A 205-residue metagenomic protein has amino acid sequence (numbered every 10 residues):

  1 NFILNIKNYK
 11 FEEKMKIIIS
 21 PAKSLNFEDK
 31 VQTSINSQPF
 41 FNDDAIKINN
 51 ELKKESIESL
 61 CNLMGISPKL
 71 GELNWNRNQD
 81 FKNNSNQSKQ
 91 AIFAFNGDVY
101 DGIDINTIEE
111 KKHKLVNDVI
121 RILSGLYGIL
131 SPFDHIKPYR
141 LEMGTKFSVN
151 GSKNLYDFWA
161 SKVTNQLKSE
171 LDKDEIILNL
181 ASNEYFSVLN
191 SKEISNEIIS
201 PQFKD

Functional and structural regions predicted by a protein language model:
N1, I48, L52, L167-E170: Hydrophobic, Leu/Ile/Phe/Ala-enriched alpha-helical segments that form helix-helix packing faces
N1-K14: Short, Lys/Arg-enriched N-terminal segments with co-localized hydrophobic residues within the first ~10-30 amino acids
N5-K7, Q79-Q87, T164-L167, F186-L189: Intrinsically disordered, low-complexity boundary segments flanking structured domains
K16-I17, I176: Structural motif
I18-T107: Active-site helix-to-loop segments that bind/position phosphate- or nucleotide-bearing substrates and donors across
I105-D205: Internal, well-folded beta-alpha domain core
